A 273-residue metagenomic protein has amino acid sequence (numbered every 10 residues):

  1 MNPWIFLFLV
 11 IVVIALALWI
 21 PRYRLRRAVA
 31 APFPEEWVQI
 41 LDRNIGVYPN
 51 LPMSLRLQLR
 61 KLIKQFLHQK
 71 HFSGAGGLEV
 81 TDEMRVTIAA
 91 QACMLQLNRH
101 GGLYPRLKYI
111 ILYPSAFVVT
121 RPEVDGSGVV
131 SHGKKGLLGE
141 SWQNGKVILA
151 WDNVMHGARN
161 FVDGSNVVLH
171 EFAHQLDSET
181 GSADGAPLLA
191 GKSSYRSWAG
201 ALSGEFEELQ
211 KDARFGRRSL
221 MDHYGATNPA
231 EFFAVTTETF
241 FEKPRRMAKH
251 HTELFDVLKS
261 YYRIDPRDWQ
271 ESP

Functional and structural regions predicted by a protein language model:
M1-A30: N-terminal signal-anchor transmembrane alpha helix of single-pass membrane proteins, serving as the membrane-anchoring
N2, P21, T87-Y104, S115-V162 (+1 more regions): Metalloprotease/metallohydrolase-associated module, dominated by Zn2+-dependent proteases
P21-T81: N-terminal topogenic membrane-targeting module
P52, D163-E179, A234: Active-site recognition of the HExxH zinc-binding catalytic motif
L55, L59, F161-S165, A230: Hydrophobic (often cysteine-bearing) scaffold residues that line and stabilize catalytic clefts of nucleotide/cofactor
L59-V119: Extended cationic-aromatic binding surfaces that line active-site or macromolecule-binding grooves and engage
Y109-L112, I148, D177-S178: A structural signal for short, well-ordered beta-strand segments and their strand-loop junctions that often border
